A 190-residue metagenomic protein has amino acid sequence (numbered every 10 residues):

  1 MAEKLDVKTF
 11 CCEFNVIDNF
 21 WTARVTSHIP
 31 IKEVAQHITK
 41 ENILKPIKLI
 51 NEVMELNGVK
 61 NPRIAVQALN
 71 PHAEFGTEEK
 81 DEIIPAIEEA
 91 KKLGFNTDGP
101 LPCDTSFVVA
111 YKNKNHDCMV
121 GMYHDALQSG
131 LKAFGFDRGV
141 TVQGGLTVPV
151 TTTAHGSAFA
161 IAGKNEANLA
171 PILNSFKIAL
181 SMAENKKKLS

Functional and structural regions predicted by a protein language model:
M1-S190: Anion-binding alpha/beta catalytic cores of soluble intermediary-metabolism enzymes, centered on
